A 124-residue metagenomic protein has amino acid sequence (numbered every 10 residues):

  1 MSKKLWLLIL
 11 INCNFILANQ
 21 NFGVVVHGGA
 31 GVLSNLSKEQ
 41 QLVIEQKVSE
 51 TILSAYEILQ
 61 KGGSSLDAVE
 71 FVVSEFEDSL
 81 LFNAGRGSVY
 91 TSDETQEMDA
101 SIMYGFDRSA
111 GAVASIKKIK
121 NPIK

Functional and structural regions predicted by a protein language model:
M1-K4, S37: Serine/threonine-rich low-complexity intrinsically disordered regions
K3, A18-N19: Eukaryotic N-terminal low-complexity, Ser/Thr- and Lys/Arg-rich leader segments that predominantly function as
K4-N14: Sec-dependent N-terminal signal peptides
N19-K124: Alpha/propeptide regions of enzymes that mature by internal proteolysis
